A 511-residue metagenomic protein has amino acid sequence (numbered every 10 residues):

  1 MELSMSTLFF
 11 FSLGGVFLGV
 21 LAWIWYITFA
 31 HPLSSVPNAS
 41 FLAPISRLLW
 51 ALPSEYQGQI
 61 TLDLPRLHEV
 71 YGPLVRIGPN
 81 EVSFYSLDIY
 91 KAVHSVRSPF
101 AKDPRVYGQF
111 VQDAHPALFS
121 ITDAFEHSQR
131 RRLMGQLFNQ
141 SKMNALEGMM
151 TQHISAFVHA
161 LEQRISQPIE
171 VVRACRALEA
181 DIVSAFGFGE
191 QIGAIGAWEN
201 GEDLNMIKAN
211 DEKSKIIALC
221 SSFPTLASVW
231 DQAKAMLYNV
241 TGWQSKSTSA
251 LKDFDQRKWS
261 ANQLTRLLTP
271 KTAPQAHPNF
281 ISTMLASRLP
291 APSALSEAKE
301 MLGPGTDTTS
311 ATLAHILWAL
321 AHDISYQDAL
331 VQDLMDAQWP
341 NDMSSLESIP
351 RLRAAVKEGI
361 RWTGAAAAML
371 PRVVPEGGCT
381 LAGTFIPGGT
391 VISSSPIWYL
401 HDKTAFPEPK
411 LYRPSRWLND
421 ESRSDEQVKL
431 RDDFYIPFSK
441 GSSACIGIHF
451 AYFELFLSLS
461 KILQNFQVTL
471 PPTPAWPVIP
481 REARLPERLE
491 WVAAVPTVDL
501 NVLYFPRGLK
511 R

Functional and structural regions predicted by a protein language model:
E2-M5, A493-R511: C-terminal helix/juxtamembrane-tail motif
E2-Q129, N144, T151-H159, L178 (+6 more regions): N-terminal membrane-proximal hinge/A-helix region immediately C-terminal to the signal-anchor transmembrane segment
P53-L64, P340-A382: Conserved cytochrome P450 K-helix E-x-x-R motif and the immediately C-terminal K′/meander segment
A101-V111, A145-L313: Cytochrome P450 heme-thiolate monooxygenase catalytic core
H127-S128, I154-A160, L285-P292, R423-I436: Active-site-adjacent bridging/hinge elements
E179, Q256, S260, S282-D333 (+5 more regions): Central I-helix of cytochrome P450 enzymes
I324-Q327, L430-R431, I448-A493: Cytochrome P450 heme-binding "Cys pocket" and the immediately downstream C-terminal segment
S394-E426: Conserved cytochrome P450 K-helix/beta-meander segment immediately N-terminal to the heme-binding cysteine loop
